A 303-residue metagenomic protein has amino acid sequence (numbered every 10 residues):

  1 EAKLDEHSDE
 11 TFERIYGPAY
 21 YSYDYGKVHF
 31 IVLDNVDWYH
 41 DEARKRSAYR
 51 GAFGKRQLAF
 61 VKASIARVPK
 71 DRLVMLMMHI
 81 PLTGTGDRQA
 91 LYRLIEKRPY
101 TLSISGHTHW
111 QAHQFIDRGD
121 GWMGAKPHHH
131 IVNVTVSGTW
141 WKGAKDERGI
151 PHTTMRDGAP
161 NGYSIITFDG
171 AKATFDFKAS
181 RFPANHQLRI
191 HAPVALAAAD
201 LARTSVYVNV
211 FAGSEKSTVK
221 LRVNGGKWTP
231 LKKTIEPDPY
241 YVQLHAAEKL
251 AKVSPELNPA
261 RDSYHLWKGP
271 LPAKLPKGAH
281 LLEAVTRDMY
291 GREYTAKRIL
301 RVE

Functional and structural regions predicted by a protein language model:
E1-L73, D87-D169, A173-D176: Extended active-site neighborhood of metal-dependent phosphoesterases/phosphodiesterases
P69, A199-L201, A260-Y264, A273-K277: Surface-exposed coil/turn segments at beta-strand junctions on protein surfaces, enriched
H79-I80: Structural motif
G121-G213, S217-K220, P270-A273, L281-K297 (+1 more regions): Binuclear metal-dependent phosphoesterase catalytic core
R222-T229: Change "in extracellular beta-sheet-rich domains … of secreted and cell-surface proteins" to "in beta-sheet-rich domains
D238-P270: Aromatic sugar-binding surface patches on proteins that engage polysaccharides or sugar-phosphate polymers
